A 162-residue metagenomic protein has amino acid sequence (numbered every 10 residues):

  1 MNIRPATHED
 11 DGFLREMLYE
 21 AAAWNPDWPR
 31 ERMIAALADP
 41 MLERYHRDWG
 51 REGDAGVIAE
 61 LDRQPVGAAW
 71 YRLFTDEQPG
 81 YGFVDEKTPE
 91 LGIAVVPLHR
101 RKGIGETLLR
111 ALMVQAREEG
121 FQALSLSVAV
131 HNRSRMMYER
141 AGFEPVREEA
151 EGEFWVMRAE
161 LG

Functional and structural regions predicted by a protein language model:
N2-E16: A short beta-loop-alpha structural element at the N-terminal edge of CoA-dependent acyl/N-acetyltransferase catalytic
A22-H46: Conserved GNAT-fold acetyl-CoA-binding loop/helix
E43-I58: A short helix-loop-beta-strand connector motif used in the catalytic cores of GNAT acetyltransferases and, in some
E52, E60-I93: Conserved acyl-donor/pantetheine-binding loop and adjacent beta-alpha core of acyl/acetyltransferases and related
E90-R101, V128: A short, internal acetyl-CoA/4′-phosphopantetheine-binding micro-motif in the GNAT/acyltransferase core
R101-V114, E139-R140: Conserved acetyl-CoA-binding loop-helix of GNAT-fold acetyltransferases
A116-A129: Conserved GNAT acetyl-CoA-binding A-motif
E139-E148: Conserved acetyl-CoA-binding loop of GNAT-fold acetyltransferases
